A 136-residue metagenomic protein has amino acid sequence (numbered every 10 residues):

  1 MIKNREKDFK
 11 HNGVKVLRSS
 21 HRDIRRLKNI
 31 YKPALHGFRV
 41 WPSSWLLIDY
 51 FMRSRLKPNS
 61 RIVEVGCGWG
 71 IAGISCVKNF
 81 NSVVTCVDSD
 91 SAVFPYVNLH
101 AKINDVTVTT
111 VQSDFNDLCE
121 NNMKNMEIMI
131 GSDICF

Functional and structural regions predicted by a protein language model:
M1-F136: S-adenosylmethionine-dependent methyltransferases
